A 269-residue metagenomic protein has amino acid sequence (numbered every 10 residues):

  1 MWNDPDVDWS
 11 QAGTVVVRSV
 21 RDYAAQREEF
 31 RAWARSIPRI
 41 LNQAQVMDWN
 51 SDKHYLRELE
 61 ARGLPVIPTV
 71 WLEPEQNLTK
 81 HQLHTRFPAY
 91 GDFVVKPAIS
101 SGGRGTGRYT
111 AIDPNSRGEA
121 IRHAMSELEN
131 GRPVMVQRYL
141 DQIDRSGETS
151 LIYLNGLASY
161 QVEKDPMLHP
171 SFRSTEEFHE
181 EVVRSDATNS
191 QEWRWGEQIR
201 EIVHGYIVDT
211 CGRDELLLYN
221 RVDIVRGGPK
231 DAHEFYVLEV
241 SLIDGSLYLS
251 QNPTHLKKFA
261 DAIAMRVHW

Functional and structural regions predicted by a protein language model:
M1-R39, V46, L78-T79: ATP-binding N-terminal substructure of ATP-dependent carboxylate-amine bond-forming enzymes
R18, L72, K164: Conserved residues at the C-terminal ends of beta-strands
V20, A98, Y139-L140, I152 (+2 more regions): Anionic group-transfer/hydrolysis microenvironments
Y23-A25, G102-G105, D144-R145, Y160-V162 (+2 more regions): Short catalytic/ligand-binding loop motif for oxyanion handling, primarily in non-cytosolic enzymes, centered on
R27-E28, D52-K53, E148, N252-P253: Conserved strand-to-helix beginnings and helix N-cap segments that scaffold or border functional pockets
A34-P38, Q45-S146, S190-W193: Active-site nucleotide/adenylate-binding loops and adjacent lid/helix of ATP-dependent enzymes
A111-D209, V225-R226, F235-Y236: Phosphate-binding site of ATP-dependent enzymes
L157, F172, Q191-W269: ATP-dependent carboxylate activation and anion-phosphoryl transfer catalytic cores that bind Mg-ATP to form
